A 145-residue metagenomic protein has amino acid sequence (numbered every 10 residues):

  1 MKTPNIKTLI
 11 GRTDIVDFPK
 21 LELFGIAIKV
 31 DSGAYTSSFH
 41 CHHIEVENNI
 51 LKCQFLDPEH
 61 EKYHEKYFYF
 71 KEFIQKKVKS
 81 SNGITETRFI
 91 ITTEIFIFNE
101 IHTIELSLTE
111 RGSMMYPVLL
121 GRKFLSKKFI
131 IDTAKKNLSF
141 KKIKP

Functional and structural regions predicted by a protein language model:
M1-P145: Pepsin/retropepsin-fold aspartyl endopeptidases
